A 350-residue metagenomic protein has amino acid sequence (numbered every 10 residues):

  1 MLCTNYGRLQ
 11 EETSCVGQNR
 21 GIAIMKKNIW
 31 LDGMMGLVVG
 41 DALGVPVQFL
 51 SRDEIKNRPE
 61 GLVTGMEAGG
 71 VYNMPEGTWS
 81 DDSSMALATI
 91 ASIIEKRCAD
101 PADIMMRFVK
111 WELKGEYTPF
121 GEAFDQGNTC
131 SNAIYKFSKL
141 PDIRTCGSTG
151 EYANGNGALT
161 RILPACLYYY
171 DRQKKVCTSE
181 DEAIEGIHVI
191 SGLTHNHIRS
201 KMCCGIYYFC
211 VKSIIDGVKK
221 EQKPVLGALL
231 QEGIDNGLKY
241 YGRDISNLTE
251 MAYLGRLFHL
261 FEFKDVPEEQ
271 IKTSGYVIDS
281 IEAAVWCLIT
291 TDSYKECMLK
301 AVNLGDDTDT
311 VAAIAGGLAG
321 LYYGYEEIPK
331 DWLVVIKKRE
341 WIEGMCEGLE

Functional and structural regions predicted by a protein language model:
L2-L9, C15, N19-E350: Structured, active/binding-site neighborhoods that engage oxygen-rich ligands
